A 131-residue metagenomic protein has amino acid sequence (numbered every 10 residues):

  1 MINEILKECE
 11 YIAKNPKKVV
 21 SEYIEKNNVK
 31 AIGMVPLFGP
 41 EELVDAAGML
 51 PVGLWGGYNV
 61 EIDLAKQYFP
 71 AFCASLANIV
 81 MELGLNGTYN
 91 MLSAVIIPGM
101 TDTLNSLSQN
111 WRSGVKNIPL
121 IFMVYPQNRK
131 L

Functional and structural regions predicted by a protein language model:
M1-L131: An N-terminal assembly and electron-transfer interface module characteristic of large anaerobic redox and radical
